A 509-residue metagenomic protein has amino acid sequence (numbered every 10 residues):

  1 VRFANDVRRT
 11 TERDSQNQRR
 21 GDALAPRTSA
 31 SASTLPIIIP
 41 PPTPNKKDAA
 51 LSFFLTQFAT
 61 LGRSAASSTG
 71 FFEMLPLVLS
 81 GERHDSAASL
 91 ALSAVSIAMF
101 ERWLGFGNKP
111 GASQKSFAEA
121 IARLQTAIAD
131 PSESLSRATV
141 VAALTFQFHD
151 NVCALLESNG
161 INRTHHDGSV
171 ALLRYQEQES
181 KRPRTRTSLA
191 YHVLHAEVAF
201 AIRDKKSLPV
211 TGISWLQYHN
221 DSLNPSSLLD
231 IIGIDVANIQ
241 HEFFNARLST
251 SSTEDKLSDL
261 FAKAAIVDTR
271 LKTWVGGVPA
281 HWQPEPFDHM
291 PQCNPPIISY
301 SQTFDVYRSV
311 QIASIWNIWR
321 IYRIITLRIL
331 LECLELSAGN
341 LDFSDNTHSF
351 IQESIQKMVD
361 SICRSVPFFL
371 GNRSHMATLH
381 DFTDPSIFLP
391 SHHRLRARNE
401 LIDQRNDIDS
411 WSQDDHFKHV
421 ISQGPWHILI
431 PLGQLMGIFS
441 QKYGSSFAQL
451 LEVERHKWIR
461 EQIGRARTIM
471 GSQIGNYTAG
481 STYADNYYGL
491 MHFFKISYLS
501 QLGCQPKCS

Functional and structural regions predicted by a protein language model:
V1-S86, S113: Charge-rich, intrinsically disordered regulatory segments
A25, A30-T34, I38, P42-D48 (+3 more regions): C-terminal PAP-associated
D48, F148-D255, A262: Acidic/serine-rich, low-complexity amphipathic helices located in mid- to C-terminal regulatory regions
D48, F54-L55, R83-L104, K109 (+6 more regions): Amphipathic alpha-helical regulatory regions
S64-G70, A91-V95, A143, V210 (+3 more regions): Active-site-adjacent bridging/hinge elements
S67-S80, S113-T126, I161-Q176, Y218-D221 (+4 more regions): Amphipathic alpha-helices of TPR/Sel1-like and other helical repeat/solenoid scaffolds
L92-F106, F117-S158, S169-L173, Y191-I202 (+4 more regions): Hydrophobic/aromatic-rich effector regions of fungal transcription factors
S258-S509: C-terminal effector modules of eukaryotic transcription factors
